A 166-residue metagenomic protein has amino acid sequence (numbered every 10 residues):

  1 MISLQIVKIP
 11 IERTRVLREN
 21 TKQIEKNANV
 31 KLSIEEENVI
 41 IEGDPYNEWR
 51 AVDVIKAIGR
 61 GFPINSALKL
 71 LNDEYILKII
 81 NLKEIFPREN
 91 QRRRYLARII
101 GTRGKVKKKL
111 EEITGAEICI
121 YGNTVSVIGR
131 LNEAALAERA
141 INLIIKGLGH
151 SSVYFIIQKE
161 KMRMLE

Functional and structural regions predicted by a protein language model:
M1-E166: Predominantly single-stranded RNA-binding modules in RNA-associated proteins
